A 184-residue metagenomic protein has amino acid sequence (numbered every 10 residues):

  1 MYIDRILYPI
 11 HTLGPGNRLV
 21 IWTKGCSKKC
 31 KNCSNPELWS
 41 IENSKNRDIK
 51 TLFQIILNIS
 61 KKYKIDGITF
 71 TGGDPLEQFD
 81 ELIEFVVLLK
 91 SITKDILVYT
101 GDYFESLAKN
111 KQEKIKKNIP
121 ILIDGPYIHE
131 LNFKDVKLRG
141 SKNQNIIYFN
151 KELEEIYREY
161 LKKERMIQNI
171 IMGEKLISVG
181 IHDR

Functional and structural regions predicted by a protein language model:
M1-I3: Extreme N-terminal starter segment of soluble prokaryotic enzymes
R5-I6, T51: N-terminal, charge-rich interaction modules
H11, P15-D48: Canonical Radical SAM [4Fe-4S] cluster-binding loop centered on the CxxxCxxC motif and its immediate flanking residues
N35-R47, Y63-Q78, I92-L107, K116-E130 (+1 more regions): Core AdoMet radical
T51-Q54, N58, E81-S91, K114: Alpha-helical scaffolding segments of alpha/beta enzyme cores, especially the outer helices of TIM-barrel or partial
I59-T69, I92-L97, I123-H129, E152-R184: Conserved C-terminal portion of the radical SAM core fold that forms the substrate/S-adenosylmethionine-binding
L76-L82, V86-V87, N132-K175: P-loop/Walker A phosphate-binding loop and immediately adjacent motor/lid segment at beta-alpha junctions
